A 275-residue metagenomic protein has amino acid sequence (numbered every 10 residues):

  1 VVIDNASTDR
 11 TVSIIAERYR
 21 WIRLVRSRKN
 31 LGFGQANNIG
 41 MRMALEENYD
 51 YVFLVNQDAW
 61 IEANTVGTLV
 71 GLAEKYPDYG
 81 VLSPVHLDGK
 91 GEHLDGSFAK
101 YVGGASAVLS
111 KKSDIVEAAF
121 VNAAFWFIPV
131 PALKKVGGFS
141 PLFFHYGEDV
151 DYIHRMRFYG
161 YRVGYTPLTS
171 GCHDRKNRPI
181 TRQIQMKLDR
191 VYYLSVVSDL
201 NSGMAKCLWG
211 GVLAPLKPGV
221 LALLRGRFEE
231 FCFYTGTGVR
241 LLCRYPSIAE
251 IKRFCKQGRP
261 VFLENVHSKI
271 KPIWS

Functional and structural regions predicted by a protein language model:
D4-S13, K29, A59: A conserved acidic beta->alpha catalytic loop
S27-E47: Glycine-rich, basic loop-to-helix element that forms the pyrophosphate-binding segment of sugar-nucleotide handling
Y49-W60: Short beta-strand-to-loop acidic/aromatic patch adjacent to the donor-nucleotide binding site
A63-D95: Conserved donor NDP-sugar-binding/catalytic core segment of glycosyltransferases
P84, K100-A119: Short, flexible, basic/aromatic active-site loop/helix in glycosyltransferases
F120-G137, L142-S170: A short, conserved alpha-helix in the catalytic core of glycosyltransferases
F158-R162, S170-L194: Nucleotide-sugar-dependent glycosyltransferase catalytic core
Q185-V191, M204-S275: Non-catalytic, C-terminal membrane-associated alpha-helical segments of glycosyltransferases
